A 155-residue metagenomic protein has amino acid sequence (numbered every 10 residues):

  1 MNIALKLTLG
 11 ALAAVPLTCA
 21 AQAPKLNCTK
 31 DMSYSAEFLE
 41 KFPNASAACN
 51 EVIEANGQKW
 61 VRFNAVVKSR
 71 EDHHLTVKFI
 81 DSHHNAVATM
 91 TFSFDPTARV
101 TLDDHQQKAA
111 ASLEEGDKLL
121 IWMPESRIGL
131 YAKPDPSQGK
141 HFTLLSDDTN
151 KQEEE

Functional and structural regions predicted by a protein language model:
M1-L9: Bacterial N-terminal signal peptides that target proteins for export
G10-A20: Hydrophobic h-region of N-terminal signal peptides that target proteins for export in Gram-negative bacteria
A21-T91, D103-E155: Short, flexible, surface-exposed loop segments at domain boundaries
T97-R99: Small-residue (G/S/T/A) turn/hinge positions that recur once per unit in extracellular repeat modules
